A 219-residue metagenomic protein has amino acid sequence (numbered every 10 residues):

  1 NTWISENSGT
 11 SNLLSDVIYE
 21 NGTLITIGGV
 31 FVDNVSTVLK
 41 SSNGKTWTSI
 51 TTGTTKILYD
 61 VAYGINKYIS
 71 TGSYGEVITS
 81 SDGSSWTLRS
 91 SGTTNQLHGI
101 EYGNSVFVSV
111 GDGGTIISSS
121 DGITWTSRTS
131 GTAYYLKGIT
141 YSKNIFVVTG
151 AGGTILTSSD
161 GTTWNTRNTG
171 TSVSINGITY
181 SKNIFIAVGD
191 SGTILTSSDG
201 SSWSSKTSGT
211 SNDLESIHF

Functional and structural regions predicted by a protein language model:
N1-F219: Residue-level hotspots at or immediately adjacent to binding/recognition sites across diverse folds
